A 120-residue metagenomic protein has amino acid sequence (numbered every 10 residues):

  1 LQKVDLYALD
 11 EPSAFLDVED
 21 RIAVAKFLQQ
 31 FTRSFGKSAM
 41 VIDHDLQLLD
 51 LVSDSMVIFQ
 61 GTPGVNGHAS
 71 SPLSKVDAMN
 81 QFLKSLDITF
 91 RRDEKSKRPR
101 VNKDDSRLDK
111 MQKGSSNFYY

Functional and structural regions predicted by a protein language model:
L1-Y7: GG-anchored amphipathic helix commonly corresponding to the ABC/SMC/Rad50 NBD signature/C-loop
L9-S13, E19: Walker B catalytic motif
R21-F35: Helical segment within the ABC ATPase nucleotide-binding domain
I42-H44: H-loop/switch region of ABC-family ATPase nucleotide-binding domains
L51-I58: Conserved catalytic segment of ABC-fold P-loop ATPases
I58-R98: Conserved beta-strand-loop-alpha-helix hinge in the C-terminal portion of ABC ATPase nucleotide-binding domains
K97-Y120: ABC-family P-loop ATPase nucleotide-binding domain
